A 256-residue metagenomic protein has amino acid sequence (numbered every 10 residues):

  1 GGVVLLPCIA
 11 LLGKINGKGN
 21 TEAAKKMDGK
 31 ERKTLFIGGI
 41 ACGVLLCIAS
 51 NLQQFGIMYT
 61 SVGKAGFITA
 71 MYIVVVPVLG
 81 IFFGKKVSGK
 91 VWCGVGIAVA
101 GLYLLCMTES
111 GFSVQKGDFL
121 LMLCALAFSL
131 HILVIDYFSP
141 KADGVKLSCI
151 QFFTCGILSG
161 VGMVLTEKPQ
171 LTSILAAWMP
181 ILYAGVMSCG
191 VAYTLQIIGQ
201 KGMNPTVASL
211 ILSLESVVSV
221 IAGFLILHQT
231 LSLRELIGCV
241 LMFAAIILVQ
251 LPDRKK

Functional and structural regions predicted by a protein language model:
G1-I48, V75-L79, A127-V134, S148-T166 (+2 more regions): Transmembrane alpha-helices of multi-pass small-molecule transport proteins
G2, A10-G13, A177-M179, S213-K256: C-terminal-most transmembrane helix of multi-pass membrane proteins
L5, V87-M107, F128, S159 (+2 more regions): Hydrophobic transmembrane alpha-helices of multi-pass small-molecule transport proteins
K30-L35, M107-L130, V164-Y183, T230-I237: Juxtamembrane helix-entry segments on the extracytoplasmic side of multipass membrane proteins
A41-V44, I48, L52-F55, S110-Y137 (+1 more regions): Glycine-/small-residue-enriched transmembrane alpha-helix faces in small-molecule transporters and effluxers
G56, S61, F82-V87, F138 (+5 more regions): Hydrophobic/aromatic residues within transmembrane alpha-helices of multi-pass small-molecule transporters
A65-M71, I135-G156, C189-L225: Helix-helix packing/entry segments at the starts of transmembrane helices
Y72-C93, V217-L236: C-terminal transmembrane-helix exit sites in multi-pass transporters
